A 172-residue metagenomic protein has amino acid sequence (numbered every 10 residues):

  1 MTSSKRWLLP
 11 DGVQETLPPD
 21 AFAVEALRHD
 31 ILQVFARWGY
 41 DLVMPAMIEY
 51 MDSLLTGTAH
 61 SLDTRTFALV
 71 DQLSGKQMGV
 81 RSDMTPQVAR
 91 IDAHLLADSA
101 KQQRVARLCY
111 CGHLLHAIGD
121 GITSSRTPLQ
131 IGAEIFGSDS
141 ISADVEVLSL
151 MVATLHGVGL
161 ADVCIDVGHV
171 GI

Functional and structural regions predicted by a protein language model:
M1-I172: TRNA-recognition modules of translation machinery and tRNA-sensing kinases, especially anticodon-binding
